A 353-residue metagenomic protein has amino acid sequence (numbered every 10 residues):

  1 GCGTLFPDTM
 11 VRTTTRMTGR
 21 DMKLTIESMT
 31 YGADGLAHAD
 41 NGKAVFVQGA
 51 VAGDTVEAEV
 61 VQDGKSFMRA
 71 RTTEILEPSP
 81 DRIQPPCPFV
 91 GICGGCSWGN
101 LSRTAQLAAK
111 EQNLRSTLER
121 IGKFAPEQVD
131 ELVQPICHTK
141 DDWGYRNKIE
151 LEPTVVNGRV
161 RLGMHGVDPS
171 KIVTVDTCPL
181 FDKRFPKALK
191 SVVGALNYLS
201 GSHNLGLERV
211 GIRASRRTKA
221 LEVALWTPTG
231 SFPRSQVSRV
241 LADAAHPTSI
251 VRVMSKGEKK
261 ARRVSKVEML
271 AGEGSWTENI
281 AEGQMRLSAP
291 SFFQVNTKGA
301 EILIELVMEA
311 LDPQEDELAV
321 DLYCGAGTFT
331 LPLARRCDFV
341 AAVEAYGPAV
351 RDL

Functional and structural regions predicted by a protein language model:
C2-G3, R12-T25, Y31, F232-L353: Rossmann-like S-adenosyl-L-methionine
T9-F89, E119, P169: Terminal RNA-binding accessory module
G53, F181, N296: Short, conserved phosphate/pyrophosphate- and ester-handling motifs at nucleotide-, phospho-/glycolipid
E57-E59, E150, V320: Hydrophobic beta-strand signal
T73-P85, G91-L205, R217: Extended interfacial segments that mediate partner engagement and assembly in macromolecular machines
N147, L221, D316-E317: Nucleotide donor/acceptor-binding cores
R217-P228, Q284-S288: Short, aliphatic-rich beta-strand segments
